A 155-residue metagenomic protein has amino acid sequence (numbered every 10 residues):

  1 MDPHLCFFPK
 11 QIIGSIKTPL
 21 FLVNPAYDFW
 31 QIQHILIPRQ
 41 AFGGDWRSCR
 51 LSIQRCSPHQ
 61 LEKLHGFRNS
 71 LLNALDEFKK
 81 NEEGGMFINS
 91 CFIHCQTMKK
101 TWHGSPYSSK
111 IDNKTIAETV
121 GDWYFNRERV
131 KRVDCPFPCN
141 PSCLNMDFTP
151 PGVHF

Functional and structural regions predicted by a protein language model:
M1-F155: C-terminal His-loop and adjacent cap/lid subdomain of alpha/beta-hydrolase
